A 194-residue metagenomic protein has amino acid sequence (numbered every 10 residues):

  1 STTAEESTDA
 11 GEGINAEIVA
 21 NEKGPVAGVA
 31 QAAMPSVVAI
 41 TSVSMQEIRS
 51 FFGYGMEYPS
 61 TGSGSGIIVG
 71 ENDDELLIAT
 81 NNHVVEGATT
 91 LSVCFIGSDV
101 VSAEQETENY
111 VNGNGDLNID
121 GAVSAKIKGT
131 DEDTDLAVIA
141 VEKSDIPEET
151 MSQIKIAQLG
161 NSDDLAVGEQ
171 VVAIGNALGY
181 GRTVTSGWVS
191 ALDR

Functional and structural regions predicted by a protein language model:
S1, I14, K126, S190-R194: Short, intrinsically disordered, charge-balanced linker/junction segments flanking boundaries in proteins
T2-G53, G62-S65, T89-T90, L136 (+1 more regions): N-terminal activation segment of mature serine protease catalytic domains
I18-G28, E47-A79, D120-K126, Q153-Q158 (+1 more regions): A conserved glycine-rich beta-strand in the N-terminal activation segment of trypsin-fold
A30-A33, S60, V69-N72, V85-E86 (+4 more regions): Extracellular/periplasmic catalytic domains that process cell-envelope and extracellular macromolecules
P35-I40, G66, L76-T80, A125 (+3 more regions): Terminal peptide-recognition signature
V43, N81-H83, N176-A177: Short, surface-exposed secondary-structure boundary micro-motifs
D73-T134, K143-S144: Catalytic-histidine neighborhood of serine endopeptidases, predominantly the chymotrypsin-like S1/PA family
T130-L178, R182-D193: Serine endopeptidase catalytic core focused on the charge-relay Asp
